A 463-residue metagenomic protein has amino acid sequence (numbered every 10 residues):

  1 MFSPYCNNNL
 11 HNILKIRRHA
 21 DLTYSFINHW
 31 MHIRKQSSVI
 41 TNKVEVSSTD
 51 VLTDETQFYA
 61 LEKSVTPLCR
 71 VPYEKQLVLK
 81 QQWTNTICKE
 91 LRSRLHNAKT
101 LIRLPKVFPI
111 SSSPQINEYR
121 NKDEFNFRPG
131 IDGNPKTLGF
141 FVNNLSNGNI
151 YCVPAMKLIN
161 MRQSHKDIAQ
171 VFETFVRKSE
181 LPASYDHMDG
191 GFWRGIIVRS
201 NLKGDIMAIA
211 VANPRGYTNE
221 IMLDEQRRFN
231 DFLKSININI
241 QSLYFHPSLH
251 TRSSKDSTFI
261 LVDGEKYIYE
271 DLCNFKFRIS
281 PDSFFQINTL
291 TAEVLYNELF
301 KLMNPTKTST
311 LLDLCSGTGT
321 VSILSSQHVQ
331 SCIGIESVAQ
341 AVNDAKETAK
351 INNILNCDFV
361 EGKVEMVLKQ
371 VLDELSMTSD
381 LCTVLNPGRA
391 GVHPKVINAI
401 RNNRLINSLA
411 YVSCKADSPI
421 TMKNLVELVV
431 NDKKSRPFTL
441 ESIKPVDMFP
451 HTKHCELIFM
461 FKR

Functional and structural regions predicted by a protein language model:
M1-V44: N-terminal mitochondrial targeting presequence
H32, V39-S47, Y217-R463: Rossmann-like S-adenosyl-L-methionine
L52-T53, Q57-Y185: Extended interfacial segments that mediate partner engagement and assembly in macromolecular machines
F108-Q115, D186-H187, R194-I197, L249 (+1 more regions): Short, solvent-exposed loop/turn elements at beta->coil junctions and helix N-caps that rim active or binding pockets
N117-N121, L202-G204, K453-H454: A short, glycine/Asx- and small/polar-enriched loop/turn that sits immediately N-terminal to a beta-strand
F127-I131, S200-L202, P247, D447 (+1 more regions): Short, low-complexity Ser/Thr-rich regulatory SLiMs
K136, I206, C455-F459: Short beta-strand micro-motifs in enzyme catalytic cores
G148-R194, S200, P214-T251: Internal alpha/beta scaffold segment
